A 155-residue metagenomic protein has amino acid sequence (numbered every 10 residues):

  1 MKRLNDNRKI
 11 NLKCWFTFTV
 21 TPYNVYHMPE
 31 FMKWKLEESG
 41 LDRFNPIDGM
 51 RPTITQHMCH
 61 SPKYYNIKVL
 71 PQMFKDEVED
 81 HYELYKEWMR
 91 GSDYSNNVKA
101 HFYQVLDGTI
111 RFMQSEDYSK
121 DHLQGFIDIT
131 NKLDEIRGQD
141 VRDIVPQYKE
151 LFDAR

Functional and structural regions predicted by a protein language model:
M1-R155: Radical SAM enzyme [4Fe-4S]-AdoMet core and its adjacent flexible, acidic and glycine-rich loops/tails across
